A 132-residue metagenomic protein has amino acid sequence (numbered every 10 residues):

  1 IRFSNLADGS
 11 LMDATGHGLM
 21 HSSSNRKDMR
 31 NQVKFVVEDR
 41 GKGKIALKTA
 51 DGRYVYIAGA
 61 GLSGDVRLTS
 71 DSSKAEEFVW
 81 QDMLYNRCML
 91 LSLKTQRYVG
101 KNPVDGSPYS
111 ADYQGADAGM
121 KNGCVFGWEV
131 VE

Functional and structural regions predicted by a protein language model:
I1-E132: Lectin-like carbohydrate-binding module/patch detector with strong preference for beta-trefoil
